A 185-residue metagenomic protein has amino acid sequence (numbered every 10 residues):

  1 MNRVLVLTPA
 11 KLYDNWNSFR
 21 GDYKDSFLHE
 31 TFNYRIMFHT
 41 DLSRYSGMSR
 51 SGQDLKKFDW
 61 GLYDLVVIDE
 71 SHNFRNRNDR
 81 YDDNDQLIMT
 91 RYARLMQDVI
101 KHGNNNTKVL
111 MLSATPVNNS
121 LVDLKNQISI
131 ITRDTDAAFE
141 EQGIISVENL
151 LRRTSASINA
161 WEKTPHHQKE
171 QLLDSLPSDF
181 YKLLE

Functional and structural regions predicted by a protein language model:
M1-N105, M111, T135-E185: SF2 helicase/translocase NTPase motor core, specifically the RecA-like lobe 1 inter-motif segment between Walker
A114-P116: Conserved active-site segment of CheY-like receiver
L124-A137: A short helix-turn-beta junction within AAA+ P-loop NTPase domains corresponding to the substrate/partner-engaging
